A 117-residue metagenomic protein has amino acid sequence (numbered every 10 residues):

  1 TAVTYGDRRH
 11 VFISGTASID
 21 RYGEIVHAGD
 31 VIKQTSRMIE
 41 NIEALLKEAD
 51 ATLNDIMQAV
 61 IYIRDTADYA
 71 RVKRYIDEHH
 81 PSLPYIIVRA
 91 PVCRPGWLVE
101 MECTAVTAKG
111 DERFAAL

Functional and structural regions predicted by a protein language model:
T1-L117: Short, polar/acidic, helix-capping and beta-turn segments at strand->helix junctions that line the mouths
